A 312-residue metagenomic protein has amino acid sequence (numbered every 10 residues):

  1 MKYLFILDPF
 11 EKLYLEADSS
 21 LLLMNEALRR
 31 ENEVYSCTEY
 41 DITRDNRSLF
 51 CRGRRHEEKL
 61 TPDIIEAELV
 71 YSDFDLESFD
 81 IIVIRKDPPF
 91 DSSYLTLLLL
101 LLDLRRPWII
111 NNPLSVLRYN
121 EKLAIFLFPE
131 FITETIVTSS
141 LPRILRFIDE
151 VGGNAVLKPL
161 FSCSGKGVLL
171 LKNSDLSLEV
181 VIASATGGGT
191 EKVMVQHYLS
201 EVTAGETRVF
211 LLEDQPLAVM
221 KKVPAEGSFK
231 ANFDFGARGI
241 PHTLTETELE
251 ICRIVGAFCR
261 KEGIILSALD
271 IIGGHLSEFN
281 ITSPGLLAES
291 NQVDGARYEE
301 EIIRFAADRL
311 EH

Functional and structural regions predicted by a protein language model:
M1, L7, L13-E16, T243-H312: ATP-dependent carboxylate activation and anion-phosphoryl transfer catalytic cores that bind Mg-ATP to form
F5, V83-I84, Q196: Redox-cofactor binding/interface segments in oxidoreductases and associated redox assembly factors
L7-E16, N25, N32, V223-S228 (+2 more regions): Charge-biased, low-complexity intrinsically disordered regions
E11-L13, A17-R30, Y35-V137: Conserved N-proximal alpha/beta basic substrate-recognition cap immediately N-terminal to, or forming the N-lobe
P113-L117, K222-A225, I272-H275: Short glycine-enriched loops at secondary-structure junctions
I132-G152: Rossmann-like NAD(P)H-binding beta-loop-alpha module
L141-P142, V151-N154, S164-I251, V255 (+1 more regions): Phosphate-binding site of ATP-dependent enzymes
